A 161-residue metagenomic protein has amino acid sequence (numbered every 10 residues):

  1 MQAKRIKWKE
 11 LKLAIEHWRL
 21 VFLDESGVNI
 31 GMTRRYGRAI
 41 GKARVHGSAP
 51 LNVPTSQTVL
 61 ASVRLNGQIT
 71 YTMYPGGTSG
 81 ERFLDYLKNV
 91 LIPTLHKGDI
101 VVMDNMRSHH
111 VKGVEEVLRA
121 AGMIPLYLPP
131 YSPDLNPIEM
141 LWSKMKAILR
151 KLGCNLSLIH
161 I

Functional and structural regions predicted by a protein language model:
M1-H160: Short functional hotspots at interaction and active-site rims
